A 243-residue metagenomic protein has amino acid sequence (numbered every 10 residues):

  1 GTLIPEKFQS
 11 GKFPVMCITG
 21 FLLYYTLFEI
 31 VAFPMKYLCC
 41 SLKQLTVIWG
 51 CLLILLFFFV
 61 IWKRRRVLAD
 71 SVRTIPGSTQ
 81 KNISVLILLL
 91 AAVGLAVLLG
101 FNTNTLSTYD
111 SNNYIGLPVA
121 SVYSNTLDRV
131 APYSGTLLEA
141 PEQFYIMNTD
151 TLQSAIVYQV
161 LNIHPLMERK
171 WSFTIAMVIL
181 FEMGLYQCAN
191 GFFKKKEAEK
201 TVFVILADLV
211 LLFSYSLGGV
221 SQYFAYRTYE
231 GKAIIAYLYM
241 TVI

Functional and structural regions predicted by a protein language model:
G1-T79: Membrane-embedded, hydrophobic transmembrane alpha-helices
I18-L22, I87-L89, T201-I205: Hydrophobic alpha-helical transmembrane segments
Y24-V31, A207-S216: Aromatic-anchored segments of alpha-helical transmembrane domains
T26-M35, A92-L95, S154-Y158: Hydrophobic alpha-helical transmembrane segments and adjacent interfacial helices in integral membrane proteins
I30-C39, V160, Y215-Q222: Juxtamembrane "helix-exit" motif on the non-cytosolic side of transmembrane helices
S78-L99: Internal/C-terminal transmembrane anchor helices
G94-V210, G219-Y229, I234, L238: Active-site lumenal/periplasmic loops and adjacent helix-entry segments of GT-C-fold, multi-pass membrane
M240-I243: Membrane-interface transmembrane helices that cradle and orient dolichyl/undecaprenyl
